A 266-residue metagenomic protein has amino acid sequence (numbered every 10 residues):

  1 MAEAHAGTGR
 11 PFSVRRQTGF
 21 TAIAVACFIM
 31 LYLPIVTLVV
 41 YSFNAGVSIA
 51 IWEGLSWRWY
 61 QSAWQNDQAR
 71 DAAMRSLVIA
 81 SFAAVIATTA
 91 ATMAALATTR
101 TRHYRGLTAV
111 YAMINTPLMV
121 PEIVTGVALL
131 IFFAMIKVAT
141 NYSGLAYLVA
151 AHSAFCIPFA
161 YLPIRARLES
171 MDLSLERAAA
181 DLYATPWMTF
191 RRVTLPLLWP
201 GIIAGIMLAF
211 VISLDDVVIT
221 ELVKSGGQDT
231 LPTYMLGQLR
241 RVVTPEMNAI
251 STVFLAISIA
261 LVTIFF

Functional and structural regions predicted by a protein language model:
M1-T37, V110, I264: N-terminal signal-anchor/first transmembrane alpha helix
E3-S13, S81-I114, I131-M135, L173 (+1 more regions): Transmembrane-helix boundary motif in ABC transporter permease subunits
H5-R10, S48-I49, W57, G106 (+3 more regions): Membrane-interfacial helix termini and adjacent extracytoplasmic/periplasmic loops of multi-pass transporters
H5-R16, V47, W59-A69, L214-I264: Interhelical loop and adjacent transmembrane-helix boundary motif in polytopic membrane transport permeases
A22-I35, A154, Y161-R165, M171-L173 (+1 more regions): Transmembrane alpha-helices
Y32-V47, R75, G126-K137, M207-I212 (+3 more regions): A structural signal for multi-pass alpha-helical bundles of membrane permease subunits that mediate small-molecule
R70, M74, V78-A90, A94 (+7 more regions): Hydrophobic alpha-helical transmembrane segments of multipass integral membrane proteins, especially permease/channel
A73, T98, T116, S174-L182 (+1 more regions): Short hydrophobic faces within alpha-helices
